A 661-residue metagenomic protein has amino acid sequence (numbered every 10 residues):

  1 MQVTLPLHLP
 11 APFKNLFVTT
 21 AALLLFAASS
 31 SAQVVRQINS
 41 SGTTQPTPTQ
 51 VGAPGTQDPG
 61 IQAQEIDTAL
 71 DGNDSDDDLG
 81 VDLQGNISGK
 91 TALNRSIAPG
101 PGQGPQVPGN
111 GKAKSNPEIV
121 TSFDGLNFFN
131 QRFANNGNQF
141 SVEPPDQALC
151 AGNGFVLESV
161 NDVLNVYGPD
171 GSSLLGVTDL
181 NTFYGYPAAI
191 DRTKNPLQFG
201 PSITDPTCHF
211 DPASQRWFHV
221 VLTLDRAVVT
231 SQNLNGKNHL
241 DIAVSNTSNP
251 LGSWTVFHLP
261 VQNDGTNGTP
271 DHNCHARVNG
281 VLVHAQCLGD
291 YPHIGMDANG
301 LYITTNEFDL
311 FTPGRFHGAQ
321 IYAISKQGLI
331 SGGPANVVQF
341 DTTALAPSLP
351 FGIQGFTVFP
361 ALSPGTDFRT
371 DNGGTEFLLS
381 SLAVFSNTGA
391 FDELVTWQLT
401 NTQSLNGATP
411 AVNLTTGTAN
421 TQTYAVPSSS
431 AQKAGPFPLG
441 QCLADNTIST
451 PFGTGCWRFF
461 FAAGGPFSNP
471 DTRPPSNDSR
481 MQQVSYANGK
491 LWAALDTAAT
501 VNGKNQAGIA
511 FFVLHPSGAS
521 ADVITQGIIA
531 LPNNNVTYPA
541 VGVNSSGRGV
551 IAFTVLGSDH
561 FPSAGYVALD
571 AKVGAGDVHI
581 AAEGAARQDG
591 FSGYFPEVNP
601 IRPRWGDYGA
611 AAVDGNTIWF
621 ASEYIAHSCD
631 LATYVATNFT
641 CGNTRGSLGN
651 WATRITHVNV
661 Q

Functional and structural regions predicted by a protein language model:
M1-K14: N-terminal secretory signal peptides that target proteins for export/translocation
P6-H8, L25-A27, G280: Short, flexible coil/linker elements and helix-boundary hinge sites characteristic of intrinsically disordered
H8, T20-A21, S31, P101: A periodicity- and composition-biased signal for non-globular, repetitive helical segments
N15-A28: Bacterial N-terminal signal peptides
Q33-Q661: C-terminal PAP-associated
